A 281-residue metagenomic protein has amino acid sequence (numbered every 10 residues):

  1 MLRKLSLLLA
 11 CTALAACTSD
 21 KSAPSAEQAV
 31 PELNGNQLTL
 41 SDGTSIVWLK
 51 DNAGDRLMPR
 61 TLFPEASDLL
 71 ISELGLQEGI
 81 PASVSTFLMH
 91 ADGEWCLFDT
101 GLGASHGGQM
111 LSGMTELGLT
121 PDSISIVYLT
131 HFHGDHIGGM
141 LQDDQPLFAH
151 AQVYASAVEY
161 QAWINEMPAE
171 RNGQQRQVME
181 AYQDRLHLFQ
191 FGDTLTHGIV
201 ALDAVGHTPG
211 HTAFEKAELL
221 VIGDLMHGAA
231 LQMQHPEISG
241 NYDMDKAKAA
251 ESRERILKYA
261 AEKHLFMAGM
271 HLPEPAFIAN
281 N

Functional and structural regions predicted by a protein language model:
L2-L8: Sec-dependent signal peptide recognition, specifically the positively charged N-region followed immediately by
C11-A16: Hydrophobic h-region of N-terminal signal peptides that target proteins for export in Gram-negative bacteria
C17-L111, I126, E218-D224, K263: Metallo-beta-lactamase
L57, S105, F132-G139, T208-T212 (+2 more regions): Active-site environment of divalent metal-dependent phosphoester hydrolases
L97-T100, S125-D135, Y154-S156, F189 (+5 more regions): Active-site neighborhood of phospho(di)ester-bond hydrolases with catalytic His/Asp-centered motifs
G101-Y182: Active-site HxH/HxHxD metal-binding segment of metal-dependent hydrolases
T115, Q152-D203, K248-H264: Metallo-beta-lactamase
E218-N281: Cap/insert and terminal regions of metallo-dependent hydrolase folds
